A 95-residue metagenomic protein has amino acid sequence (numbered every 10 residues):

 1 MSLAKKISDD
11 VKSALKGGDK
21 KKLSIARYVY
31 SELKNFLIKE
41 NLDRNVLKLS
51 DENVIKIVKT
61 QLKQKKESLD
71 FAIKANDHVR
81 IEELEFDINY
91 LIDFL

Functional and structural regions predicted by a protein language model:
M1-L95: N-terminal cationic and glycine-rich segments that engage phosphates or anionic surfaces
